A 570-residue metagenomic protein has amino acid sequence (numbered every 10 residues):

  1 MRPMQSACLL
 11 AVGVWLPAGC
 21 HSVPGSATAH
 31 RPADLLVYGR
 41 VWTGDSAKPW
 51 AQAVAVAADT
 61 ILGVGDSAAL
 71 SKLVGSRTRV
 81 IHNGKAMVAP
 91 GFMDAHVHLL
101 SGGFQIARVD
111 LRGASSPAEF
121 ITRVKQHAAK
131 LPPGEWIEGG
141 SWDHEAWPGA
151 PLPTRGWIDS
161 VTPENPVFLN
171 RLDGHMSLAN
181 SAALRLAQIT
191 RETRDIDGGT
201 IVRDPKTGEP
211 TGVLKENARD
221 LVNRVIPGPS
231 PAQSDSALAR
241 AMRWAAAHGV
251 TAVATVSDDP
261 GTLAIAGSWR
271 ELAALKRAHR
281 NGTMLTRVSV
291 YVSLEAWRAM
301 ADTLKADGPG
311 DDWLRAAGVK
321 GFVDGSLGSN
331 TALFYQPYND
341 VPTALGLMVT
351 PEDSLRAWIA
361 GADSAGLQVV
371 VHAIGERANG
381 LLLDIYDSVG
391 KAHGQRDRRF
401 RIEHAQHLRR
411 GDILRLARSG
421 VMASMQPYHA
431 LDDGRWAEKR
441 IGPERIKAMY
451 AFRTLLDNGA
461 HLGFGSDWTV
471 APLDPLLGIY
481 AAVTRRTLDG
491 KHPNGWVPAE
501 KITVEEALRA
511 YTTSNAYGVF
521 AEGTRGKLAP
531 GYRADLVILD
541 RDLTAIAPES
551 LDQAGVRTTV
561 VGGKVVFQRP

Functional and structural regions predicted by a protein language model:
M1-C8: Bacterial N-terminal signal peptides that target proteins for export
G13, Q568-P570: Extracellular/periplasmic ectodomains of large secreted or surface enzymes and adhesion receptors
P17-G19: C-terminal motif of bacterial Sec signal peptides marking the signal peptidase cleavage site
H21-V37, W42, S46-T303, G308 (+8 more regions): Divalent metal-binding segments
D307-G310, A417-G420: Structural alpha-helical segments in enzyme catalytic/regulatory domains
W313-T331, G420-L431: Non-cysteine beta-strand/loop elements that form the S-adenosyl-L-methionine
A360-V370, I374-F400, H404-A405, R410-L414 (+4 more regions): His/Asp/Glu-enriched, well-ordered alpha-helical/loop segment that forms or immediately abuts the divalent-metal
